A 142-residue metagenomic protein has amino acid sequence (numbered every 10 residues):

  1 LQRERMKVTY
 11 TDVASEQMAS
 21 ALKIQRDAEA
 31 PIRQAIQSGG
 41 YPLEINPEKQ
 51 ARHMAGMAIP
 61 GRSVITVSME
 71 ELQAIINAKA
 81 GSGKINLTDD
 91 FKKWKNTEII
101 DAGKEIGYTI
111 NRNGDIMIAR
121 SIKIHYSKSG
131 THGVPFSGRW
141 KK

Functional and structural regions predicted by a protein language model:
L1-D12, E16: Hydrophobic, gly/ala-rich membrane-insertion helices/peptides used by toxins and envelope proteins
A14, L22, P47-Q50: Intrinsic low-complexity/disordered segments
P31-K142: Functional cores of ribonucleases/endoribonucleases
